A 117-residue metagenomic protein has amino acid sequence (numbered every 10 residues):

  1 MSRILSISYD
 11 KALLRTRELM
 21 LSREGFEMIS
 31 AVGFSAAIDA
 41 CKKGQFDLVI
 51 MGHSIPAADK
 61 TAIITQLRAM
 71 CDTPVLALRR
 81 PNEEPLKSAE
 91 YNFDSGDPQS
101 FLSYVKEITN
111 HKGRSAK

Functional and structural regions predicted by a protein language model:
M1-K11, R17-E18, V49: Conserved acidic segment of CheY-like receiver
R3-I4, D72, S95: Residues that mark the start of a beta-strand
K11, V32-A36, Q99: Acidic phosphotransfer microenvironment of two-component signaling modules
K11-I29: Two-component/phosphorelay signaling modules centered on CheY-like receiver
V32-L48: Acidic, metal-coordinating helix/loop segments flanking the phosphotransfer/catalytic sites of two-component signaling
K42-G44, Q66-T73, N82: Conserved phosphotransfer cores of two-component systems
I50-C71: Conserved phosphotransfer microenvironments
L76-K117: Output/docking surface of receiver
